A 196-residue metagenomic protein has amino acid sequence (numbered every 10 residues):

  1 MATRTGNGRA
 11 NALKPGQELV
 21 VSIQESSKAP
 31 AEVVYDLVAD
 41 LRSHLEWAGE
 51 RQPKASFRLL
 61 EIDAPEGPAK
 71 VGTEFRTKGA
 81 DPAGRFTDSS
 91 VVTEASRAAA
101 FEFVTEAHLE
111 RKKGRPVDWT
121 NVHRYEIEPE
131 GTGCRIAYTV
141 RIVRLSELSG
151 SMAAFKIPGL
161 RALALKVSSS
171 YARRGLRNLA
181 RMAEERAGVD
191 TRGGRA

Functional and structural regions predicted by a protein language model:
A2-V71, A196: Hydrophobic ligand-binding cavity/cleft-lining segments
V20-S22, R85-S89, D118-H123: Short, surface-exposed coil-to-beta transition loops
Q24-K28, V91, E126: Generic structural detector for well-ordered beta-strands
P30, R97-A98, E130-G133: Short strand-connecting beta-turns/loops that link adjacent beta-strands
P30-D36, V167-Y171, G175: Short amphipathic alpha-helical segments
V33-V38, H44, F75, V92 (+3 more regions): Hydrophobic pocket/interface hotspot
F57-P116, R174-G193: Glycine-rich portal/gate segments that line the openings of hydrophobic small-molecule binding cavities
T105-S170: Beta-strand/loop substructures that line and gate deep hydrophobic ligand-binding cavities in soluble
